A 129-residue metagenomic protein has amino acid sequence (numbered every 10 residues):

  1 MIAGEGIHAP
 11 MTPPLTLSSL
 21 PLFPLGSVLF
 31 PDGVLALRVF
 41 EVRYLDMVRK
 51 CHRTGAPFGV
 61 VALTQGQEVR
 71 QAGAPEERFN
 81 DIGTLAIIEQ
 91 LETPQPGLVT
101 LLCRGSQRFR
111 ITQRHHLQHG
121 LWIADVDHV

Functional and structural regions predicted by a protein language model:
I2-V129: Positively charged
